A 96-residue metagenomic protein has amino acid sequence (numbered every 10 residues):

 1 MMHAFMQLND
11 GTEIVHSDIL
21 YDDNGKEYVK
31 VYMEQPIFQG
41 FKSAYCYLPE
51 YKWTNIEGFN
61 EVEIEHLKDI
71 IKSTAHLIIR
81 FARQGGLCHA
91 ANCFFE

Functional and structural regions predicted by a protein language model:
M1-V29: Short, charged/polar N-terminal "headpieces" of proteins
D10-T12, K52, E63: Solvent-exposed, flexible loop/coil residues
D18-F59: A short, structured beta-strand/loop element
E57-E96: Acidic, low-complexity intrinsically disordered segments
